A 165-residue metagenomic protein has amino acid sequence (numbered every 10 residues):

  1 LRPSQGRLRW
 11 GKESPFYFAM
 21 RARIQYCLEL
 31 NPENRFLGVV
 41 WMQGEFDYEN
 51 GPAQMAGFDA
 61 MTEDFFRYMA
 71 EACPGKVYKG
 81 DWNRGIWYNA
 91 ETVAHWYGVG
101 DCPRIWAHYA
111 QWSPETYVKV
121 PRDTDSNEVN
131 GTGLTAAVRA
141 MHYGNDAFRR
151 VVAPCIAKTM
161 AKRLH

Functional and structural regions predicted by a protein language model:
L1-H165: Cell-envelope and extracellular/periplasmic
